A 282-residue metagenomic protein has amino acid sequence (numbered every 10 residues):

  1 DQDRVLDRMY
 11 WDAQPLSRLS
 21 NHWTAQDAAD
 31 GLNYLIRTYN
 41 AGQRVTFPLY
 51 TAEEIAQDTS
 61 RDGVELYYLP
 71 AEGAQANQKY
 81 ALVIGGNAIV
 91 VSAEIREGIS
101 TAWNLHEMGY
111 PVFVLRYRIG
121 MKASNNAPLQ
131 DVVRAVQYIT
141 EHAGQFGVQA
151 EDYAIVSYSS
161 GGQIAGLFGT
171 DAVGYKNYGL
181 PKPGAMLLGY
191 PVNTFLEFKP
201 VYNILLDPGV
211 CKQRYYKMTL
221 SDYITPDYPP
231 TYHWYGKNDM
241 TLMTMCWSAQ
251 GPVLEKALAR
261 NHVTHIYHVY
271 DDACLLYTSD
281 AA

Functional and structural regions predicted by a protein language model:
P15-A74: N-terminal cap/lid segment of alpha/beta-hydrolase-fold proteins
Q78-G86: Short beta-strand element of the alpha/beta-hydrolase
R96-V112: Short amphipathic alpha-helix adjacent to the substrate-entry channel of hydrolases
S124-A143: Alpha/beta-hydrolase active-site loop
Q137-P200: Primarily recognizes the serine-hydrolase "nucleophile elbow" in alpha/beta-hydrolase and SGNH/GDSL folds
P191-Y223: Mobile cap/lid helix-loop segments that gate and shape the active-site cleft of serine hydrolases
H233-Y235: Short beta-strand/loop motif that positions the catalytic acidic residue of the alpha/beta-hydrolase fold
Y277-A281: Conserved small/polar residues in nucleotide/adenosyl-binding loops
